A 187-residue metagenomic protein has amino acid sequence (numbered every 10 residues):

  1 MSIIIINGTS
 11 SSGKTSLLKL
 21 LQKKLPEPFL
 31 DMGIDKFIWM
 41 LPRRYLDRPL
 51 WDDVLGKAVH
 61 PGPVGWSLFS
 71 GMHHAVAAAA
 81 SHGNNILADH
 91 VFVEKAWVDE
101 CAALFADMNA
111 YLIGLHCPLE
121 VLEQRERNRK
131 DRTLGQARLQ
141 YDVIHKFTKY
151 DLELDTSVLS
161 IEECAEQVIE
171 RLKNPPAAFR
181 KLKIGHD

Functional and structural regions predicted by a protein language model:
I6: Hydrophobic anchor at the beta1->P-loop junction of P-loop NTPases
T9: P-loop (Walker A) phosphate-binding loop of NTP-binding proteins
S12: ATP-binding Walker
T15: Walker A/P-loop
K19-S67: Conserved substrate/cofactor phosphate-moiety recognition/catalytic segment in nucleotide-dependent phosphotransferases
V59-D107: Glycine-rich phosphate-binding loop used to anchor ATP phosphates in small-molecule kinases, encompassing both
F105-R125, L154: Conserved phosphate-donor/acceptor-positioning beta-strand/loop module used by diverse small-molecule
Q124-E170, N174-D187: Small-molecule kinase domains that catalyze NTP-dependent phosphoryl transfer to phosphate-bearing small molecules
